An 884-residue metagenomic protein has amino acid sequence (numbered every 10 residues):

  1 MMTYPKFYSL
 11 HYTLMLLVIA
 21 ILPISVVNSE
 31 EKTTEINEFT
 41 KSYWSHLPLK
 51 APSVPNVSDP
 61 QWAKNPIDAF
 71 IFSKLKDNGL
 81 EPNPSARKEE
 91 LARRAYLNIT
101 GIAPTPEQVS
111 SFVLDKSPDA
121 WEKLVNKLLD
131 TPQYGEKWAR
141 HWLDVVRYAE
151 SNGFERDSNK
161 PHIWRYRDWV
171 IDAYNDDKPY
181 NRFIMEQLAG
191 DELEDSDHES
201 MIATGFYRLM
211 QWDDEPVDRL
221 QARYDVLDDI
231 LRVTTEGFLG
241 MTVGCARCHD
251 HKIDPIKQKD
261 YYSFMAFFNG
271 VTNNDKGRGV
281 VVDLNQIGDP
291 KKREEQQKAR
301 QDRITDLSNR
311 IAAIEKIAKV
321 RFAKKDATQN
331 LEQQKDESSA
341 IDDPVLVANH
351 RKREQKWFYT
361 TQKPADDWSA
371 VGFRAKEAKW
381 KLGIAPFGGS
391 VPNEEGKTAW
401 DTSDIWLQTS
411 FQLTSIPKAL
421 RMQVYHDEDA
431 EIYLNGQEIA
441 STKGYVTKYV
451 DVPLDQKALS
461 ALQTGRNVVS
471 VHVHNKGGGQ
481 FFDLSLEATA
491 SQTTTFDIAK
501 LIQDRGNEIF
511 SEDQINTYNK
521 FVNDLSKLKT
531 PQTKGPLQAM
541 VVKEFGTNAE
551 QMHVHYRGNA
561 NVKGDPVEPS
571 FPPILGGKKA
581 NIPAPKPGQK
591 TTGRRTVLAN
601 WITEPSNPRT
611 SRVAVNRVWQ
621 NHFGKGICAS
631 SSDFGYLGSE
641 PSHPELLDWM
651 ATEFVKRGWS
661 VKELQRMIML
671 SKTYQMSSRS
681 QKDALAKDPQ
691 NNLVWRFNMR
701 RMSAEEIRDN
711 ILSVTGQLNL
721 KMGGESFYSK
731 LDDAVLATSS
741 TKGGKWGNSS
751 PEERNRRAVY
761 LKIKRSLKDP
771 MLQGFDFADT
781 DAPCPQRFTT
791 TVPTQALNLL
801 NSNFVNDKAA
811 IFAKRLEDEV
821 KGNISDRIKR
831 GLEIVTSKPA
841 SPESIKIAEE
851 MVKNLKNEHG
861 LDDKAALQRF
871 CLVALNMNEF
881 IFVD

Functional and structural regions predicted by a protein language model:
Y12-P23: Bacterial N-terminal signal peptides
S29-P55, R140, S151, K160 (+5 more regions): Post-cleavage N-terminal segment of exported redox proteins
D59-R93, N98-I99, A103-Q133, Y148-E194 (+8 more regions): Primarily short, surface-exposed interaction patches in extracytoplasmic proteins
V170-Y174, T235, Y449-K476, E653-V655: Short, surface-exposed tryptophan/glycine-enriched loops that mediate extracellular molecular recognition
E192-K298, L772, C784, N806: Sequence context surrounding c-type heme c attachment/ligation sites in exported
I341, V345-A348, K352-W368, A375 (+2 more regions): An acidic-aromatic loop/edge-strand motif
W380, S403, F411-G436, V469: Aromatic-lined ligand-binding clefts that engage carbohydrates, nucleic acids, or primary amines
D401-Q412, V452, L598-W601: Short beta-strands within extracellular/lumenal beta-sheet-rich domains
